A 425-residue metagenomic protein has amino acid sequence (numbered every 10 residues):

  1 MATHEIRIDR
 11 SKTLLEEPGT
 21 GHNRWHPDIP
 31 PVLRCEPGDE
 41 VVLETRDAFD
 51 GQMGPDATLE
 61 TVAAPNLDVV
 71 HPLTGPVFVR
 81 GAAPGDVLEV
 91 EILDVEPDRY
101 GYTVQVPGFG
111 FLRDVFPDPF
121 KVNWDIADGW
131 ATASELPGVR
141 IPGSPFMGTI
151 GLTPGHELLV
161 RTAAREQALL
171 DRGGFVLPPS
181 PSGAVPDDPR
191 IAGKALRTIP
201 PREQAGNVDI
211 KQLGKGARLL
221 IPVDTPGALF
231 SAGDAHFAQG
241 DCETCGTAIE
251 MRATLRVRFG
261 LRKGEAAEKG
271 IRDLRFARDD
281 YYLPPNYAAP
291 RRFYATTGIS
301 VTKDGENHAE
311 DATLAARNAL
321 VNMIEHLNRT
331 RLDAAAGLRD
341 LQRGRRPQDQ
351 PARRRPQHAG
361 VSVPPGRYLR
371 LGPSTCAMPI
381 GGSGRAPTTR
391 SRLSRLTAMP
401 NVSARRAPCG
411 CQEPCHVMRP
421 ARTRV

Functional and structural regions predicted by a protein language model:
A2-P65: N-terminal, Lys/Arg-enriched amphipathic/low-complexity engagement segments that precede the first folded domain
E16-H26, N66-T74, L196-Q204: Short, structured beta-strand/loop micro-motifs enriched in basic residues and often containing a Trp
L43, V87-V90, I221: A generic structural signal for residues embedded in beta-strands
A48-L59, V95-Q105, G227-F237, Q350-R353: Short, Lys/Arg- and Gly-enriched loop/turn segments at beta-strand edges
D94-G214, L220: Intrinsically disordered, low-complexity linker/loop segments enriched in Gly/Pro and charged/polar residues
P179-E310: Conserved mixed alpha/beta catalytic, RNA-binding, or beta-rich assembly cores of soluble enzyme, regulatory
C409-C411, C415: Cysteine-centered motifs
